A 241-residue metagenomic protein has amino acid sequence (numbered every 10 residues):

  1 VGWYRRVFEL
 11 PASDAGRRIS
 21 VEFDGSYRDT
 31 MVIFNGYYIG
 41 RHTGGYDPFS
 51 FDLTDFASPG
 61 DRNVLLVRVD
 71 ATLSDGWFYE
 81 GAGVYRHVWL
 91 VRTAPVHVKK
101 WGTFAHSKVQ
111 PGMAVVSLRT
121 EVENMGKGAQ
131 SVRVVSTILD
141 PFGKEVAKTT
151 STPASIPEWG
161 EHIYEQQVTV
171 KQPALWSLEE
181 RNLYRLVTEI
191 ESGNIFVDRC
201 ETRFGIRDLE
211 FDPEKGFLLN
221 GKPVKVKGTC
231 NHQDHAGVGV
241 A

Functional and structural regions predicted by a protein language model:
V1-F23, Y27-T43, P95-F104, S117 (+3 more regions): Active-site-adjacent substrate/metal-binding segments within catalytic domains of carbohydrate-active enzymes
V1-W101, H106, M125-G126, V135 (+1 more regions): Accessory beta-strand-rich segments of carbohydrate-active enzymes
D14-R18, A57-R62, G76, A129 (+2 more regions): Short glycine/proline/serine/threonine-rich loop/turn segments at secondary-structure transition edges
F34, A114-S155, H162-Q166: Beta-strand-rich binding/interaction modules
D47-S50, E158-V170: Aromatic sugar-binding surface patches on proteins that engage polysaccharides or sugar-phosphate polymers
L66-R68, R185-E189: Extracellular recognition modules
V91, P153-S155, R203-R207: Short beta-strand edge segments in extracellular beta-sheet folds
S107-A114: Short, solvent-exposed loop/linker segments at the N-terminal edge of repeated beta-sheet extracellular domains
